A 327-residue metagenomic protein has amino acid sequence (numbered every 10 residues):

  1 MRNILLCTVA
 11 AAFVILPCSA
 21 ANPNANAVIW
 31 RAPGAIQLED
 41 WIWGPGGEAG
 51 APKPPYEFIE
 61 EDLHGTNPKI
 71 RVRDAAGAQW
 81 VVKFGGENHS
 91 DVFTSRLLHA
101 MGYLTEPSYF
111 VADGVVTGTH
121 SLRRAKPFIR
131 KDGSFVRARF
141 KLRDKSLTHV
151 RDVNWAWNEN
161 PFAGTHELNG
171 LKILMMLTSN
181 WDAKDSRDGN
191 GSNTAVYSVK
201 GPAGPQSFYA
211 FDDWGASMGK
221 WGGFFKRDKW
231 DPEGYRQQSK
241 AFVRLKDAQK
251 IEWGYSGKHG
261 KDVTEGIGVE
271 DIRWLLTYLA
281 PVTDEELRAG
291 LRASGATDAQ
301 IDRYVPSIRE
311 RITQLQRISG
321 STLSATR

Functional and structural regions predicted by a protein language model:
L5-E60, D74-G77, P281-R327: Regulatory N- and C-terminal appendages and interdomain linkers associated with kinase/kinase-like NTP transferase
P45-N154: Conserved ATP-binding subdomain of kinase catalytic cores across diverse folds
H64, G86-S90, F162-N169, K184 (+4 more regions): Extracytoplasmic/periplasmic, Sec-exported soluble proteins
K69, D91, S95, L171-L174 (+3 more regions): Extracytoplasmic/secreted envelope proteins and their assembly/folding machinery, especially bacterial periplasmic
S90-D91, R96, R151-D228: Conserved kinase catalytic-core segment
S108-Y109, D188, I301: Residue-level detector of family-conserved "landmark" positions at structurally sensitive sites
V199-R327: C-terminal catalytic region of ATP-dependent kinase domains
